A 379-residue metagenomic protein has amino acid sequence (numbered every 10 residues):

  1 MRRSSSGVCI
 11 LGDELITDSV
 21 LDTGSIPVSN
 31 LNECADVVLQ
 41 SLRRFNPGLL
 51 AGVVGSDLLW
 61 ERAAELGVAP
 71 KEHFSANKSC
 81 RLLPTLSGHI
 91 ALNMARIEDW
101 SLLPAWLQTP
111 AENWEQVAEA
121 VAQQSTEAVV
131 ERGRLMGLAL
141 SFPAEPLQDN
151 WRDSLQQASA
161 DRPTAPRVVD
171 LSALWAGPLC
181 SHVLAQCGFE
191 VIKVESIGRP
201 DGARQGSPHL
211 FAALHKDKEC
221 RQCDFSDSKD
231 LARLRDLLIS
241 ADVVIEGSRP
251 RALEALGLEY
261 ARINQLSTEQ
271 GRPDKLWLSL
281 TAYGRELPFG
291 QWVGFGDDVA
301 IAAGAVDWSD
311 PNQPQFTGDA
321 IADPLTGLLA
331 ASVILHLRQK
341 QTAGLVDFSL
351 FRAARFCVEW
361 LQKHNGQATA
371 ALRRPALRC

Functional and structural regions predicted by a protein language model:
M1-G202, P208-L210, H215, L231 (+4 more regions): Acyl-CoA thioester-binding alpha/beta core of soluble enzymes
E190, C223-D224, E246-P250, W292: Hydrophobic multi-pass inner-membrane translocation pores used for secretion and envelope-lipid/glycan export
D217-R221: Glycine-rich phosphate/ribose-binding loops and adjacent secondary-structure elements that form binding surfaces
D224-D227, S349: Conserved acidic residues
R249-R251, A282-Y283: Short glycine-rich anion-binding loops that position phosphate/pyrophosphate groups of nucleotides and phosphorylated
R251-E259: Active-site core of PLP-dependent enzymes with the aminotransferase class I/II
E286-W292: Glycine-rich, charge-decorated loop segments at or immediately adjacent to ligand/cofactor-binding or catalytic sites
G296: ATP-dependent adenylate-handling active sites, centered on carboxylate activation for C-N bond formation
